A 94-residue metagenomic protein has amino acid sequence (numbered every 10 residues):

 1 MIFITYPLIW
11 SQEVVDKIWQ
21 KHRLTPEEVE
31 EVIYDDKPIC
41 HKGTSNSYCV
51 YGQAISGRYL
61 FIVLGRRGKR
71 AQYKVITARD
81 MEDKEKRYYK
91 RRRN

Functional and structural regions predicted by a protein language model:
M1-N94: Ribonuclease/tRNase effector modules and their secretory precursors
